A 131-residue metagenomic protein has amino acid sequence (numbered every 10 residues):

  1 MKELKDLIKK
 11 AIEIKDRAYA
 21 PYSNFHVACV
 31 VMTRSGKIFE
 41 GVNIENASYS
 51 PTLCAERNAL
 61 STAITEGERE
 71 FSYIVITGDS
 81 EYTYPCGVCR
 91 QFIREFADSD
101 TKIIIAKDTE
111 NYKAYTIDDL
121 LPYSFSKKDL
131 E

Functional and structural regions predicted by a protein language model:
K2-R17, E68-E131: C-terminal binding/interaction regions
K10-E13, A55-T62: Short, well-ordered amphipathic alpha-helical segments that serve as non-catalytic structural scaffolds within diverse
Y19-Y22: Short Gly/Pro-enriched turn/cap motifs at secondary-structure boundaries
N24-T33: Short beta-strand scaffold segments in enzyme catalytic cores
M32, T62-E68, F96: Alpha-helix C-terminal capping segments
M32-R34, N43-I44: Histidine- and/or cysteine-centered catalytic micro-motif in compact active-site loops
K37-I38: Hydrophobic "anchor" residues
N43-R57: Compact, glycine-rich, soluble single-domain proteins
